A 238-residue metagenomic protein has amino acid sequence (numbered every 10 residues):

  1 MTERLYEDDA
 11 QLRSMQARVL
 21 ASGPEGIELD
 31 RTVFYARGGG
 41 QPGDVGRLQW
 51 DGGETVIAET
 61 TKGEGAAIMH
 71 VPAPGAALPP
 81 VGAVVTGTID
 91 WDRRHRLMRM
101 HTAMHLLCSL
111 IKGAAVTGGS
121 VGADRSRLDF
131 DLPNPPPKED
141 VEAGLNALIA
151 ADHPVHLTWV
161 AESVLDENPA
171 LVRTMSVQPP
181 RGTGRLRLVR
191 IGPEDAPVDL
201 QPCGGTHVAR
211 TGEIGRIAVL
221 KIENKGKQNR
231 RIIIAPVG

Functional and structural regions predicted by a protein language model:
M1-G238: Active-/binding-site microenvironments in catalytic and ligand-binding cores
